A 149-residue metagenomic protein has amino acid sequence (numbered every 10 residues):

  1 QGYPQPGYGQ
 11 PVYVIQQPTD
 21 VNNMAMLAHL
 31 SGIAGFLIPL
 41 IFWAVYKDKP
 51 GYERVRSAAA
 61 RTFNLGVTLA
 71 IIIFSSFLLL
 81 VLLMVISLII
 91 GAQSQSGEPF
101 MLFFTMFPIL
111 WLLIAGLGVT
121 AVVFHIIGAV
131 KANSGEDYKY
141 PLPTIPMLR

Functional and structural regions predicted by a protein language model:
Q1-T19: Intrinsically disordered, low-complexity Pro/Gly-rich regions
V14-L30, T62-F63: Short, Lys/Arg-rich cytosolic juxtamembrane segment immediately N-terminal
N22-K49, G118, L142-R149: Hydrophobic, aromatic-rich membrane-embedded alpha-helical segments
D48-I72, S134-K139: Amphipathic, cytosolic membrane-interfacial segments at TM-TM junctions
L65-L80, G118: Hydrophobic alpha-helical membrane-insertion segments
S76-A115: Membrane-helix interface segments in multi-pass membrane proteins
L110, A115-I126: Beta-rich strand-turn-strand
V123-P143, M147: Cytosolic juxtamembrane helix at the C-terminal end of the final transmembrane segment
